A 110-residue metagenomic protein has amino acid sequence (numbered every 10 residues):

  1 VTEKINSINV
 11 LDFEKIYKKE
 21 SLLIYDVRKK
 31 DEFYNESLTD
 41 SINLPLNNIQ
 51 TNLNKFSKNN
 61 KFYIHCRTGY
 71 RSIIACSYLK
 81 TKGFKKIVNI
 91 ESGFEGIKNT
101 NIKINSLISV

Functional and structural regions predicted by a protein language model:
V1-L23, V27-V110: Rhodanese-like catalytic fold shared by cysteine-dependent sulfurtransferases and DSP/PTP-type phosphatases
